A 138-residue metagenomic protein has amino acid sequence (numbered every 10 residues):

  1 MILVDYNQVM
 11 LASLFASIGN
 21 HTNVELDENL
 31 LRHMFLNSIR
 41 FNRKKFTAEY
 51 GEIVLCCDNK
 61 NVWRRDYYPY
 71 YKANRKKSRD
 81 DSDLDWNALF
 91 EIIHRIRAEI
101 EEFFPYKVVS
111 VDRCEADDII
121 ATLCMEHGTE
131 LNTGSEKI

Functional and structural regions predicted by a protein language model:
M1-S135: Noncatalytic, basic helical substrate-engagement surface that gates or grips nucleic-acid strands
I138: Long, positively charged binding patches that form subdomain-scale interaction surfaces for polyanionic ligands
